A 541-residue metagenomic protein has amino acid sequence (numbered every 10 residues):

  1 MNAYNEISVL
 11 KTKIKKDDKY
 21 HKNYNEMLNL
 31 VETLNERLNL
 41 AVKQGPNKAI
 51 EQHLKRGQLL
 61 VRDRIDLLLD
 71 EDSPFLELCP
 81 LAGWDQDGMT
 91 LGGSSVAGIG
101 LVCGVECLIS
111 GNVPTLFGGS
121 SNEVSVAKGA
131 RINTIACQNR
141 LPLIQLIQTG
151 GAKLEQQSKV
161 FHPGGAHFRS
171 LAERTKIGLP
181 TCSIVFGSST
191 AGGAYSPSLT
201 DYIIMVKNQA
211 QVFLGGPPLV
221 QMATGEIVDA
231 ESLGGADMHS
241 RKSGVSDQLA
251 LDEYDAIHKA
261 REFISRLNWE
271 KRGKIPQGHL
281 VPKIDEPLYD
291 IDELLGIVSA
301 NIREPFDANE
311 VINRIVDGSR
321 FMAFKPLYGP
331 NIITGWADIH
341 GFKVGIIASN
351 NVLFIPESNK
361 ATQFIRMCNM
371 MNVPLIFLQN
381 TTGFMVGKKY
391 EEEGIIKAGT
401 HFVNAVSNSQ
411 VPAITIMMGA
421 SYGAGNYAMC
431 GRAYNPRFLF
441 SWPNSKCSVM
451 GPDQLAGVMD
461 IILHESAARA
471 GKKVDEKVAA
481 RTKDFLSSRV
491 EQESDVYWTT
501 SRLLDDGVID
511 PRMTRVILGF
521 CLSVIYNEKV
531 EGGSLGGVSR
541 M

Functional and structural regions predicted by a protein language model:
N2-M541: Ligand-binding clefts of soluble mixed alpha/beta catalytic domains
